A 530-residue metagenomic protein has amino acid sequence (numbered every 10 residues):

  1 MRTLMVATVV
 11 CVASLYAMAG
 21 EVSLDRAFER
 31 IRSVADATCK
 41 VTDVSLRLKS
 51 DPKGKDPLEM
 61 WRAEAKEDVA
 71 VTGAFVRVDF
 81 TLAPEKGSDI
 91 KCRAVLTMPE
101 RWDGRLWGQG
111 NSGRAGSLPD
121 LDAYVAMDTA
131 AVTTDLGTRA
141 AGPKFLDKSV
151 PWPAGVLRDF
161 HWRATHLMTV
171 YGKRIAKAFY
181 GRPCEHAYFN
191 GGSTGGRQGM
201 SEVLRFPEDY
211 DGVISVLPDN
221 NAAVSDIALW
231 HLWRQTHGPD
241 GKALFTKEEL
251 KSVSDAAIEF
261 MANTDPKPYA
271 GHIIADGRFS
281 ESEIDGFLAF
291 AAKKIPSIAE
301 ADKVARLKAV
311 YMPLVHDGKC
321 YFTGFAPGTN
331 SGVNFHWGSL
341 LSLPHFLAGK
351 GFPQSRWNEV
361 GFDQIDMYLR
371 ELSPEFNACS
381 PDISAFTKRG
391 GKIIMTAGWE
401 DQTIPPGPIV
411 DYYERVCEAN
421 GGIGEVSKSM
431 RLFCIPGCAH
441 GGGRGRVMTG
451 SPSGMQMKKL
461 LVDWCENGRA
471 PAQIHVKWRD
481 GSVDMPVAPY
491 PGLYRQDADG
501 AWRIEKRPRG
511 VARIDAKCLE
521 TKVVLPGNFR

Functional and structural regions predicted by a protein language model:
G20-D103, L118, M261-A275, S282-P353 (+3 more regions): Catalytic-loop region of hydrolases
D103, S112-G181, I227, R356-I365 (+2 more regions): Cap/lid segment of the alpha/beta-hydrolase catalytic domain
R182-G192: Alpha/beta-hydrolase fold nucleophile elbow
G196-P207: Short glycine-enriched nucleophile-adjacent loop and the immediately C-terminal alpha-helix near the catalytic center
Y210-A301, R306, M448-M455, K459: A catalytic-pocket lid/entrance helix-loop region that shapes and gates access to the active site across common
L341-P381: Mobile cap/lid helix-loop segments that gate and shape the active-site cleft of serine hydrolases
M395-A397: Short beta-strand/loop motif that positions the catalytic acidic residue of the alpha/beta-hydrolase fold
T403-G407: Conserved alpha/beta-hydrolase "acid-adjacent" motif
